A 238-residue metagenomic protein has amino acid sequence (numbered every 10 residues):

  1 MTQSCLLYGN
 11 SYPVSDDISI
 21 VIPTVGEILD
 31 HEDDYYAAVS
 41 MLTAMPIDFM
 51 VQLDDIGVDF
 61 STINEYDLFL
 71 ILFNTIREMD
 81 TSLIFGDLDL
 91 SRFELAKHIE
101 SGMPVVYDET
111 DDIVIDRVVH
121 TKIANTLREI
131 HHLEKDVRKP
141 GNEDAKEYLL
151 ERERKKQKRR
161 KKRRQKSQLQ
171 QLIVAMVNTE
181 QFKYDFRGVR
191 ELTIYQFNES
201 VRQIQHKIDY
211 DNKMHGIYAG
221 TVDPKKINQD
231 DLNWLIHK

Functional and structural regions predicted by a protein language model:
M1-Y66, K122-G216: An amphipathic, hydrophobic-aromatic interaction surface with interspersed Lys/Arg that forms lipid/phosphate-bearing
D59-T75, M79: Extended, charge-biased low-complexity segments that typically form long amphipathic alpha-helices/coiled-coils
N74-K161: Hydrophobic, aromatic-lined core segments that form the binding pocket/scaffold for planar heteroaromatic ligands
I217-K238: Long, intrinsically disordered, low-complexity Ser/Thr/Pro-rich regulatory/activation regions of nuclear proteins
